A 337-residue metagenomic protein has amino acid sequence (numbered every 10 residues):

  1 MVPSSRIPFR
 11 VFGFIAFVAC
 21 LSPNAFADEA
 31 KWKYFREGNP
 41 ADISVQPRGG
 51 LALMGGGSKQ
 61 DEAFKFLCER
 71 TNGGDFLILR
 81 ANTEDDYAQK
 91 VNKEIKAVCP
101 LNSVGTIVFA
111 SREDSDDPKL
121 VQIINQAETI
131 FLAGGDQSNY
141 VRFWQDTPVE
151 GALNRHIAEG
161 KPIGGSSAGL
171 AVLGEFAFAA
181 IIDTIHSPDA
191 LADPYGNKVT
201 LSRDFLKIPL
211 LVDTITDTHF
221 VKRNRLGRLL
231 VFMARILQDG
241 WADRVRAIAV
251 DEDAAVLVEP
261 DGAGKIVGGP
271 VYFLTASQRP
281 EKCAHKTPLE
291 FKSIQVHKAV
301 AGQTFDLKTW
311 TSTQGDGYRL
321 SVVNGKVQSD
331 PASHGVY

Functional and structural regions predicted by a protein language model:
M1-G13: Bacterial N-terminal signal peptides that target proteins for export
V11-S22: Bacterial N-terminal signal peptides
P23-A27: Sec/Tat signal peptide C-region and signal peptidase I cleavage site
D28-G73, T83, A88-Q89, I95-C99 (+2 more regions): C-terminal and late-domain segments of enzyme folds
L53, T129-A133: Structural motif
I123-Q126, D146-G160: Catalytic-core regions built around general acid/base machinery
A133-G134, I157-A177: Catalytic nucleophile loop
Q137-T147: Glycine/threonine-rich flexible loop motifs
